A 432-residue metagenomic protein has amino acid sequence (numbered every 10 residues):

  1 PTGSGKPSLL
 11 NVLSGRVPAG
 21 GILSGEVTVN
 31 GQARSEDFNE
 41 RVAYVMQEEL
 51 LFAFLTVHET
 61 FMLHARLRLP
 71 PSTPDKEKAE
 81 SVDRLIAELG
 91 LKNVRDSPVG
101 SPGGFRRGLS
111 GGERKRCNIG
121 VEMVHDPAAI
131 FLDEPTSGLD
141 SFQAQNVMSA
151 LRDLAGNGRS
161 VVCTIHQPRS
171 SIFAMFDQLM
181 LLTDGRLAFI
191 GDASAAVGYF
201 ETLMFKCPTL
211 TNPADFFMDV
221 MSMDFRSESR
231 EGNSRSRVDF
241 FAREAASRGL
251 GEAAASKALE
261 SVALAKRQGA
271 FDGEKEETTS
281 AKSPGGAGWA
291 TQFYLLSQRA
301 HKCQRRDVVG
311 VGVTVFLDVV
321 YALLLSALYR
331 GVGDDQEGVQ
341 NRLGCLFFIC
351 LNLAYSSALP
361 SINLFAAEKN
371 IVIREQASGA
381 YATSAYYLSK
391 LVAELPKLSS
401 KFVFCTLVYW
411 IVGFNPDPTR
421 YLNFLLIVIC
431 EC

Functional and structural regions predicted by a protein language model:
P1-T2, S24-E26, G31, M46 (+4 more regions): Topological signature of polytopic alpha-helical transporters
S4, E36-D37, E48-E59, S72-T73: Conserved catalytic motifs of ABC-family nucleotide-binding domains
N11-V17: Helix-to-loop junction immediately C-terminal to a conserved catalytic motif
I119-G120, V147: Hydrophobic anchor residue at the start of the ABC signature
M123-A128: A short, proline-enriched helix->beta-strand linker immediately N-terminal to the Walker B motif in ABC-type P-loop
I130-E134: Catalytic Walker B motif of ABC-type/P-loop ATPase nucleotide-binding domains
S141-F142: Helix N-cap at the start of a conserved alpha-helix in ABC-type nucleotide-binding domains
N157, C163-T164, R169-F173, Q178-L181 (+2 more regions): Alpha-helical transmembrane segments and their short interhelical loops
